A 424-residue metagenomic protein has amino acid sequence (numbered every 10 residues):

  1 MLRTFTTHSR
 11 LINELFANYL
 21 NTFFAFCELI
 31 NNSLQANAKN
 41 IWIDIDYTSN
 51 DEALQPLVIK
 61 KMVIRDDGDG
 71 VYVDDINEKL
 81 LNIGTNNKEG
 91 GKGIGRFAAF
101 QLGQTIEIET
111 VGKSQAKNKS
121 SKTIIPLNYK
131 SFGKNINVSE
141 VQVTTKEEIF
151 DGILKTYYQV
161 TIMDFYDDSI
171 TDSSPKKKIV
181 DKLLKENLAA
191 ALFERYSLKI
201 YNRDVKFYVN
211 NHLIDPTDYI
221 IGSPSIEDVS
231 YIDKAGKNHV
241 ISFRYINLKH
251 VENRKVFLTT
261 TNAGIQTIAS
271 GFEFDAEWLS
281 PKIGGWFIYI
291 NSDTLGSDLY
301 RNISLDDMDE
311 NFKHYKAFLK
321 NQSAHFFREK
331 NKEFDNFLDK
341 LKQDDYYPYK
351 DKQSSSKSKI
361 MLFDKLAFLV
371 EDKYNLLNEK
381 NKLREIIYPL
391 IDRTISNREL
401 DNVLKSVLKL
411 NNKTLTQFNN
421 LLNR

Functional and structural regions predicted by a protein language model:
M1-F5, A36-E89, A116-I288, S292-I303: Interdomain "switch/hinge" adjacent to the Bergerat
R3-E28: Conserved short strand/loop->alpha-helix "switch" segment adjacent to the catalytic nucleotide/phosphoryl-transfer site
Y19-S49, G95-F100: Conserved ATP-binding N-box helix of the HATPase_c
L29, D75-K79, A98-L102, N187-A191 (+1 more regions): Alpha-helical scaffold elements adjacent to nucleotide-binding pockets in ATP/GTP-utilizing enzyme cores
K92: Flexible nucleotide-binding loop
T105-V111: Glycine-rich ATP-binding loops of the HATPase_c
R244-L408, N412-N419: GHKL/Bergerat-fold ATPase module
N420-R424: Long, K/E/R/D-enriched contiguous segments that form extended
